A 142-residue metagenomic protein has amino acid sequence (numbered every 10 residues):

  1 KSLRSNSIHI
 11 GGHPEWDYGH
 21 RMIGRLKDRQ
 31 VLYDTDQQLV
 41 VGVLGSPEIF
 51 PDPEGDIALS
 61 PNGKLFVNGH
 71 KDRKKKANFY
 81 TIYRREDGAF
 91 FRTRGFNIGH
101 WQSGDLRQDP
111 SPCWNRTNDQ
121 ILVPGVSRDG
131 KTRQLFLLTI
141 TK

Functional and structural regions predicted by a protein language model:
K1, K27-D34, K74-T81, D129-T139: Structural motif
K1-V40: Beta-propeller domains
S7-G12, V43-A58, G88-W114: Conserved blade-ending motifs and adjacent loop-strand segments that build the rim/top face of beta-propeller domains
W16-D17, R25-V31, L44-F90: Loop/turn-rich, solvent-exposed surfaces of beta-rich toroidal or solenoidal domains
D34-Q38, R85-G88, I140-K142: Short loop/turn segments that connect beta-strands within beta-propeller blades
D105-K142: Blade-level signature of beta-propeller repeat domains, shared across WD40, Kelch, NHL, RCC1 and BNR/Asp-box propellers
